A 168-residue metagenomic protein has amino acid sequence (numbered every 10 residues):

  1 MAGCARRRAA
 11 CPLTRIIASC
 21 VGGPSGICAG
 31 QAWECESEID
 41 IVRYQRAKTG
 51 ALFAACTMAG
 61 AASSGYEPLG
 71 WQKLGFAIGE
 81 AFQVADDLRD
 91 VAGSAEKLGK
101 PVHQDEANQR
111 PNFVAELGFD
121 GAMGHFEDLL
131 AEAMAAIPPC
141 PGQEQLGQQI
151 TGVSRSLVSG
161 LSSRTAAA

Functional and structural regions predicted by a protein language model:
M1-A168: All-alpha prenyltransferase/terpene-synthase fold signal
